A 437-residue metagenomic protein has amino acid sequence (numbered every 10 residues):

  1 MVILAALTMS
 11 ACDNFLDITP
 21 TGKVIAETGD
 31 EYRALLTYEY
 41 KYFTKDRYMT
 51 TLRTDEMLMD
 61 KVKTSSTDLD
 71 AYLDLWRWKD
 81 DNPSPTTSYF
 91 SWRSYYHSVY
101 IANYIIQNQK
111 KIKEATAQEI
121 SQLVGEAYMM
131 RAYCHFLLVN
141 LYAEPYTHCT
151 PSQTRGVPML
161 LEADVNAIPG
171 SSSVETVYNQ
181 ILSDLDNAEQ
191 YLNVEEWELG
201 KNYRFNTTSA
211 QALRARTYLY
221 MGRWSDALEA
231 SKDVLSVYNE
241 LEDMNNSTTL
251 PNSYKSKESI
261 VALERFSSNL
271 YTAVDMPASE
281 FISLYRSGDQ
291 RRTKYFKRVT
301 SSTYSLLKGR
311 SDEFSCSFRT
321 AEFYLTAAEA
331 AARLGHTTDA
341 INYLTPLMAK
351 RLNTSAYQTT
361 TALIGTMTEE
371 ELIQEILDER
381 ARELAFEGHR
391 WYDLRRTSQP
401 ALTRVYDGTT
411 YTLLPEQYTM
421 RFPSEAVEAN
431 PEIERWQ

Functional and structural regions predicted by a protein language model:
C12-L58, E198, I341, Q399-Q437: Membrane-proximal, proline-rich intrinsically disordered regions
G22-E27, T51-S66, E144-Q153, V194-N269 (+1 more regions): Short, surface-exposed recognition loops and adjoining beta-strand edges that mediate ligand/DNA contacts, enriched
A34, G222, D226-A321, N353-L363 (+4 more regions): Hydrophobic-face positions in mid-chain alpha helices that act as interaction patches
D70-Y142, L185, E189-N193, W197 (+4 more regions): Conserved, well-structured interaction surfaces
